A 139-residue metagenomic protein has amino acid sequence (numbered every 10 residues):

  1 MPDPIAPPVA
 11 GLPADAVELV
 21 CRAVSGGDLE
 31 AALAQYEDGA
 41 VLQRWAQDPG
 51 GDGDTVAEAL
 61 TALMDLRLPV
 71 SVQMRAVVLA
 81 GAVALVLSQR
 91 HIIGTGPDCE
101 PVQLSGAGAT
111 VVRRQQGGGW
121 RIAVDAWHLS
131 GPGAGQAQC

Functional and structural regions predicted by a protein language model:
M1-D38, A134-C139: Short, low-complexity N-terminal intrinsically disordered segments enriched in polar/charged residues
P2, S105-A137: Short beta-strand edge/turn micro-motifs at domain boundaries
V9, L29-G81: A solvent-exposed, acidic/Ser-Thr-rich amphipathic alpha-helical stretch
Q43, L87-Q89, A123: Beta-strand residues in well-ordered beta-sheet regions across diverse protein folds
G81-I92, G106: A short hydrophobic beta-strand element
I93-Q103: Short, cysteine-centered beta-strand-loop-beta hairpins and adjacent loop/turn segments enriched in charged/polar
